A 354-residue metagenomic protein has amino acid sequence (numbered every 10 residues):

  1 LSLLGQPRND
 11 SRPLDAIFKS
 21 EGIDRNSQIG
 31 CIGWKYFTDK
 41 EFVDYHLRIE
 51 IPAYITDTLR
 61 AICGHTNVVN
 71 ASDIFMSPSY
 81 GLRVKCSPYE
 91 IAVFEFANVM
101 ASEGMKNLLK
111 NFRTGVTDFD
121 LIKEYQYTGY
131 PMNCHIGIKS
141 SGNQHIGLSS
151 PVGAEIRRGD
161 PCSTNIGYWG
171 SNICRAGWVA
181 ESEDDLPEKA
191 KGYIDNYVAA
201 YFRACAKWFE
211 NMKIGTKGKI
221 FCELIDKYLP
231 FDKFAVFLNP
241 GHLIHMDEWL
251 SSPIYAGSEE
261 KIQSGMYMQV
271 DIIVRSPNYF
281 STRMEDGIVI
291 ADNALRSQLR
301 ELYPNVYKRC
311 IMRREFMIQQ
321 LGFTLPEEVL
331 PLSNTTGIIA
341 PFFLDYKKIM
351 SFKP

Functional and structural regions predicted by a protein language model:
L1-P354: Active-site neighborhoods and metal-handling regions in enzymes and metal-associated proteins
